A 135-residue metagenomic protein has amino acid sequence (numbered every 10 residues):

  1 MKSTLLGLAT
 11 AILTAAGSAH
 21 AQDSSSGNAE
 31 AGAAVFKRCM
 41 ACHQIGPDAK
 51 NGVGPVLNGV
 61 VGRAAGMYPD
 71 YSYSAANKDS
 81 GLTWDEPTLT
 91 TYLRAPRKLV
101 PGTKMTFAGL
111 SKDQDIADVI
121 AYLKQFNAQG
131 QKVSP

Functional and structural regions predicted by a protein language model:
M1-T4: Positively charged n-region of N-terminal signal peptides that target proteins for export
G7-A15: Bacterial N-terminal signal peptides
G17-F36, P47: Electrostatic cytochrome c docking/interface patches
D23-S26, Q131-P135: Long, low-complexity intrinsically disordered segments that are proline/alanine-rich with interleaved serine/threonine
A29-A33, P47-E86, K104-F107: Gly/Gly-Pro-rich "capping" loops immediately C-terminal to redox-active cysteine motifs in periplasmic/lumenal
R38-A41: Short, cysteine/histidine-rich loop/knuckle motifs that typically chelate Zn2+
H43-G46, N127: Protein kinase-like catalytic domain
D85-S134: C-terminal capping alpha-helices of c-type cytochrome domains
